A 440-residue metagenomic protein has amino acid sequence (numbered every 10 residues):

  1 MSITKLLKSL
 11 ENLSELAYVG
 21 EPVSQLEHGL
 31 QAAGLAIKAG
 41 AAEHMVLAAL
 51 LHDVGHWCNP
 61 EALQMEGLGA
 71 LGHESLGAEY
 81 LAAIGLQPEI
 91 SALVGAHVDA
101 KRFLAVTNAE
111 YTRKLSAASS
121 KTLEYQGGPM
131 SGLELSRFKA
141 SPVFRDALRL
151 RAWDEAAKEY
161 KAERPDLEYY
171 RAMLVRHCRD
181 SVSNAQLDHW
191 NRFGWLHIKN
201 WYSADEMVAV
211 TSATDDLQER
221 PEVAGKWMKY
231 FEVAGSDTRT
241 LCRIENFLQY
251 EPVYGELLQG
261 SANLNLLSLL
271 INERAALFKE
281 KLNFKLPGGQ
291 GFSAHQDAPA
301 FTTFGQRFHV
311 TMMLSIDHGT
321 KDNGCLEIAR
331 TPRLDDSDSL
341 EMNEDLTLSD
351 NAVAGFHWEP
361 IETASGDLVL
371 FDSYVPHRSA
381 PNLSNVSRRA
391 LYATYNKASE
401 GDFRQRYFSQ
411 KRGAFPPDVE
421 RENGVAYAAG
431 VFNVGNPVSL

Functional and structural regions predicted by a protein language model:
M1-S181: Metal-dependent phosphohydrolase cores
A49-G55, F292-P299, I328, P376-S379 (+2 more regions): Histidine-centered catalytic micro-motifs
A105-T107, A162, Q290-D297, F304 (+3 more regions): A short secondary-structure junction signal
S181-R192, I198-A294, A300: Non-heme Fe(II)-dependent double-stranded beta-helix
L217-R220, K226, L368, V375-L440: Non-heme Fe(II)/2-oxoglutarate
E273, P299-Q306, S315-C325, T331-R333: Active-site region of the double-stranded beta-helix
T303-K321, E362, L370, T394-S399: Short, conserved beta-strand element in jelly-roll/cupin
G319-A380, E400: Double-stranded beta-helix
